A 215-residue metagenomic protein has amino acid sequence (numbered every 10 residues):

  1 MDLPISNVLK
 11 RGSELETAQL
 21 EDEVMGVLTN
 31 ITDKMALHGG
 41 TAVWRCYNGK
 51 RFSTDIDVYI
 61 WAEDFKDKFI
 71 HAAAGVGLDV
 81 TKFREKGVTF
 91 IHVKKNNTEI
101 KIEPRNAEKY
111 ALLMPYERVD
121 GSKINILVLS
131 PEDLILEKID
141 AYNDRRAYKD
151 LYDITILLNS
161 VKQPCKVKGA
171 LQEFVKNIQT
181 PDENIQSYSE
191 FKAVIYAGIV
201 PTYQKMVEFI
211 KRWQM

Functional and structural regions predicted by a protein language model:
M1-M35, N48-I56, W61-A62, K66-M215: Structured mid-to-C-terminal alpha-helical surface segments
L37-A42: Glycine-rich beta-strand-to-loop/alpha-helix junction loops that act as flexible
R45: Short N-terminal binding/cap micro-motifs at the start of the first secondary-structure element
